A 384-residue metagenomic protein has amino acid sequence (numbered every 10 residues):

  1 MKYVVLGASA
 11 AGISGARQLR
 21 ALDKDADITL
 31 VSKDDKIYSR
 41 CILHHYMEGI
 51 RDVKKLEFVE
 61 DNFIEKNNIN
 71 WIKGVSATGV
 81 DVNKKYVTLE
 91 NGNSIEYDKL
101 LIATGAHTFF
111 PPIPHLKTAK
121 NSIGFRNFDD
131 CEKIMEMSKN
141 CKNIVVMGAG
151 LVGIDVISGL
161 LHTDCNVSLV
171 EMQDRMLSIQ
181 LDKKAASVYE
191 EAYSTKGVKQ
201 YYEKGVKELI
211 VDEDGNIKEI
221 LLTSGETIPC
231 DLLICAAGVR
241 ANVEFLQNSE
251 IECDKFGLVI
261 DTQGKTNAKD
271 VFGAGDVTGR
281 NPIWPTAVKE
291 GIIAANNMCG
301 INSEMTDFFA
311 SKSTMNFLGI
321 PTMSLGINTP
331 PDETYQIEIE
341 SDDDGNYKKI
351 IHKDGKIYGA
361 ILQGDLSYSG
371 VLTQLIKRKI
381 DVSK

Functional and structural regions predicted by a protein language model:
M1-I69, G159-Q180: Beta1-alpha1 glycine-rich phosphate/pyrophosphate-binding loop at the start of Rossmann-like nucleotide-binding domains
M1-K2, A8, V277-G370: Mid-to-C-terminal Rossmann-like scaffold of FAD/NAD(P)H-dependent oxidoreductases
L6, I95-G105, I228-G238, G291 (+1 more regions): Short hydrophobic core segments
G7-A11, R126, M147-V152: Glycine-rich Rossmann-fold phosphate-binding loop(s) that bind the pyrophosphate of adenine dinucleotide cofactors
D25-D27, W71-L89, I95, T163-F256 (+1 more regions): A Rossmann-like FAD-binding core segment of flavoenzymes
I42-W71, K183-V206, P321-M323: N-terminal glycine-rich dinucleotide-binding loop that anchors FAD/FMN and/or NAD(P) in oxidoreductases
T118-C141, D212, N216-L221, E226-N296: FAD-site-proximal beta/loop scaffold in flavoenzymes
K133-L181, I217: Rossmann-like NAD(P)H-binding beta-loop-alpha module
